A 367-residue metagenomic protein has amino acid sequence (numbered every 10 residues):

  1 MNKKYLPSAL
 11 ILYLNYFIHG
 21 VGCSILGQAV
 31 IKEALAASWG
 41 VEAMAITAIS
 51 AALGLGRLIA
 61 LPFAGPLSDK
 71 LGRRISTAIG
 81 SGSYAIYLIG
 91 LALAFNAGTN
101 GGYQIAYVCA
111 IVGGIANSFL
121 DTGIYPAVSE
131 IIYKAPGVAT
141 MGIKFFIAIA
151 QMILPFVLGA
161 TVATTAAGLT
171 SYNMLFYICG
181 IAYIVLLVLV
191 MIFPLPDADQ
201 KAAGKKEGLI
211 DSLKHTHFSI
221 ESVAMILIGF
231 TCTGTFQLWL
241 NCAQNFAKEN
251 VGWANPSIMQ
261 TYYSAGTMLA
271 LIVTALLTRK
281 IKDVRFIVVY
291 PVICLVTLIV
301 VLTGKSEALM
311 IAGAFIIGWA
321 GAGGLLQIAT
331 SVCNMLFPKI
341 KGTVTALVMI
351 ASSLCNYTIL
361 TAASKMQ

Functional and structural regions predicted by a protein language model:
G27-Q28, H217-M268: Extracytoplasmic gate region of multi-pass secondary transporters
L53-P62, M152, S264-I272, N356-Y357: Residue-level signature of mid-helix packing/kink "hotspots" within the transmembrane helices of 12-pass Major
A60-R73, A270-D283: Helix-to-loop junctions at the C-terminal end of transmembrane segments in multipass secondary transporters
G82-N100, I293-K305: C-terminal ends and interior cores of transmembrane alpha-helices in multi-pass membrane transporters/permeases
C109-F145: Cytoplasmic helix-loop-helix junction between adjacent transmembrane helices in 12-TM secondary transporters
F119-I132, G323-F337: Intracellular juxtamembrane helix-capping segments at the cytosolic ends of symmetry-related transmembrane helices
K134-A135, A139-L195: Helix-loop-helix hairpin linking two adjacent transmembrane segments in secondary transporters
K282-I328: C-terminal transmembrane helical hairpin of 12-TM major facilitator-type secondary transporters
